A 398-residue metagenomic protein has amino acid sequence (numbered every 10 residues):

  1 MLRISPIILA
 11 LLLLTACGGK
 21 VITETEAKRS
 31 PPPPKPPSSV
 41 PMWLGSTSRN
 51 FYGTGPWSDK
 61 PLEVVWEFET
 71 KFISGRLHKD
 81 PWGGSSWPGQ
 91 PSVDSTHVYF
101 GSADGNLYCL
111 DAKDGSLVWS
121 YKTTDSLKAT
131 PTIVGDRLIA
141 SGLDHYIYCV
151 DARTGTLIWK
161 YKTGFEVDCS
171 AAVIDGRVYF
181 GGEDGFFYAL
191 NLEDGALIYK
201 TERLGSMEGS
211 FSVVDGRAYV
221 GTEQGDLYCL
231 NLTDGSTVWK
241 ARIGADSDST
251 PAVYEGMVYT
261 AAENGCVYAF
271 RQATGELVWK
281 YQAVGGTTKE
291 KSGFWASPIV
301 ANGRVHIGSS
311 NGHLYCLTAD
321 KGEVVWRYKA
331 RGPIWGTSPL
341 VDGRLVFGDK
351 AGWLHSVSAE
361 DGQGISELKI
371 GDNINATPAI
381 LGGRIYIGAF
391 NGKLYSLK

Functional and structural regions predicted by a protein language model:
L2-A10: Sec-dependent signal peptide recognition, specifically the positively charged N-region followed immediately by
T15-A16: C-terminal motif of bacterial Sec signal peptides marking the signal peptidase cleavage site
V21-R29, P34-P37, E67-S92, L117-V134 (+12 more regions): Extracytoplasmic beta-rich repeat domains
S30-F72: Blade/loop signatures of beta-propeller domains
D111-D114, D151-G155, N191-G195, N231-G235 (+4 more regions): Short loop/turn segments that connect beta-strands within beta-propeller blades
